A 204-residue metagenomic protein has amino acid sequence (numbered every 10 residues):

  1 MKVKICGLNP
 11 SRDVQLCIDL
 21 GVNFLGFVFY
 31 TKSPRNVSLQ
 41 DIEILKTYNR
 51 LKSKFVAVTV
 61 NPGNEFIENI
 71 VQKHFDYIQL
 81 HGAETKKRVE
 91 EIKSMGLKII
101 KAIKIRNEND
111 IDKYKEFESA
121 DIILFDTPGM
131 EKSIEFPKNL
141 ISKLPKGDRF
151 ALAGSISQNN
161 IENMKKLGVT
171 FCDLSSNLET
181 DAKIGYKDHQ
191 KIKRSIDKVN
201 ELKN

Functional and structural regions predicted by a protein language model:
M1-N204: Conserved N-terminal beta1-alpha1 strand-loop-helix module at the mouth
